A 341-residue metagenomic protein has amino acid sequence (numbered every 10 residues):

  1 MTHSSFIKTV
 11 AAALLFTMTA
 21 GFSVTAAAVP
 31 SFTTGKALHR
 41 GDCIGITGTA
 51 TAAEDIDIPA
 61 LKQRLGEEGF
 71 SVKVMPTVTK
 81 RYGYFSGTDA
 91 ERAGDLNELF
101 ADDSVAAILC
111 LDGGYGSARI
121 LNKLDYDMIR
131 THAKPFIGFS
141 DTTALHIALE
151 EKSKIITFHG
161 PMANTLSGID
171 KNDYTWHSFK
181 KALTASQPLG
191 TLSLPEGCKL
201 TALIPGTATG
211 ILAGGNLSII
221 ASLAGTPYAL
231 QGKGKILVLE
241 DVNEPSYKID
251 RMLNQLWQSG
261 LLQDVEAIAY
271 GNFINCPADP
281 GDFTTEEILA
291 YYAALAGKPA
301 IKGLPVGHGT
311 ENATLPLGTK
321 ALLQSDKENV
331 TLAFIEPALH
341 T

Functional and structural regions predicted by a protein language model:
F6-I7: N-terminal export leaders
A11-G21: Bacterial N-terminal signal peptides
A26-S104: ATP/NTP phosphate-donor binding region
A52-D57, R64, T207-E244: Conserved beta-alpha junction segments in alpha/beta enzyme cores
Y126-A148, I156-M162, P299: Short, acidic/small-residue loops that bind anionic groups at enzyme active sites
I155-I219: Conserved anion/nucleotide-ligand pocket segment
Y228-T285: Internal helical hairpin/lid segments
N272, C276-T341: ATP/nucleoside-binding phosphotransfer catalytic cores, i.e., glycine-rich phosphate-binding loops
